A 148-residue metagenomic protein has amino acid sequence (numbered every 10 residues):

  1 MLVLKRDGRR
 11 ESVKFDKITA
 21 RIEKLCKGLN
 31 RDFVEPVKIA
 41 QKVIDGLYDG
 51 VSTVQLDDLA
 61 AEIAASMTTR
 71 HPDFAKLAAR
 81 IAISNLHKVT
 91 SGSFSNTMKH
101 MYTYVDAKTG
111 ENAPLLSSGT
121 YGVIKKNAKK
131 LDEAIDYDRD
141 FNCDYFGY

Functional and structural regions predicted by a protein language model:
M1-Y148: Extended catalytic cores of very large enzyme megasubunits
